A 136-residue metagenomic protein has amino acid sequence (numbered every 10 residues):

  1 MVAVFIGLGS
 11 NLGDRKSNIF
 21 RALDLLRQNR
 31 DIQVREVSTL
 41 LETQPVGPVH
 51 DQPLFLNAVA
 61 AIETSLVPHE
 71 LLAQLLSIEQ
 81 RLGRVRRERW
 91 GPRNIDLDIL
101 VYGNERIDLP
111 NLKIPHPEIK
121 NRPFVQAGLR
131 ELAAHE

Functional and structural regions predicted by a protein language model:
M1-I32, V37-Q44: N-terminal beta1-alpha1 ligand-phosphate binding loop
G9, E63-S65: Solvent-exposed residues in well-ordered beta-strands and their adjoining turns, especially edge/terminal strands
D14, D31, V46-F55, L66-E136: Flexible, gly/pro- and Lys/Arg-enriched active-site loops
